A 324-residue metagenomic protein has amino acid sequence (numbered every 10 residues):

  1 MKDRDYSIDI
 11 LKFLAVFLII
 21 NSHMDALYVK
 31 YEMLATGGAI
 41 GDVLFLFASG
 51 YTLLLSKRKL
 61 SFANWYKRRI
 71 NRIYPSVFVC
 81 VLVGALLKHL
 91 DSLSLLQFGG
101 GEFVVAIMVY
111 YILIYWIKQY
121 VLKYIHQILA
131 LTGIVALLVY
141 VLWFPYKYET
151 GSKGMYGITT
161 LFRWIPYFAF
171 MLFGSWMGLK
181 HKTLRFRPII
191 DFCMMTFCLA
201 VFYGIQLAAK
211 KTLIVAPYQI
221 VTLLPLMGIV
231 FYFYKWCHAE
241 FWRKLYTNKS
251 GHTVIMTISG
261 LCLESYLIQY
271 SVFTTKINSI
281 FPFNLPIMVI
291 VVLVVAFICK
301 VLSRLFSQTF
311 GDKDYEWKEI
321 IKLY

Functional and structural regions predicted by a protein language model:
K2-D5, K57-R68, W116-I128, M177-I190 (+3 more regions): Membrane-interface helix-boundary motifs at transmembrane edges
K12-A15, A39-L46, L55-I114, K118 (+3 more regions): Transmembrane alpha-helical segments and their boundary/interface "anchor" motifs in multi-pass integral membrane
F17-M24, C80-H89, T132-K147, M194-A209 (+1 more regions): Aromatic-anchored segments of alpha-helical transmembrane domains
D25-A35, I277-F281: Short, hydrophobic transmembrane alpha-helix segments
G37, F45-L46, T52-L55, G84-K182 (+1 more regions): Hydrophobic alpha-helical segments with transmembrane-like composition
L46-L53, V109-I117, A169-H181, P225-H238 (+2 more regions): Transmembrane alpha-helical segments
I165-F168, L179-V292: Alpha-helical transmembrane segments and terminal signal-anchor/GPI-anchor hydrophobic tails, characterized by long
F281-P282, L305-Y324: Membrane-proximal cytoplasmic C-terminal regulatory module of class A 7TM GPCRs
